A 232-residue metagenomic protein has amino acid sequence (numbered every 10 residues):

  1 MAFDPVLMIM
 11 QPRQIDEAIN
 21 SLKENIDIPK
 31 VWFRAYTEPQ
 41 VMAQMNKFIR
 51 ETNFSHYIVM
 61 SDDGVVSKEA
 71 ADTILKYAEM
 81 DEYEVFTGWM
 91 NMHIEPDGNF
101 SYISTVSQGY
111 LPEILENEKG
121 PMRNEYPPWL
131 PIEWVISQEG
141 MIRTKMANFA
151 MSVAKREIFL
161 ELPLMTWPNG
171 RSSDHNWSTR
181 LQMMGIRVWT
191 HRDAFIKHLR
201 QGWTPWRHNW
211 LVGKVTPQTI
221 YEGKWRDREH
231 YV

Functional and structural regions predicted by a protein language model:
M1-F33: N-proximal low-complexity "stem/linker" segments adjacent to membrane-targeting elements
I9-Q11, M60, R192: Short beta-strand/turn micro-motifs composed of small residues that flank or help shape donor/cofactor-binding pockets
S21, Q44-K47, A70-I74: A short acidic, amphipathic alpha-helical/loop segment
D27-F54: Active-site-proximal specificity loops/subdomain of glycosyltransferases
F54, E82-E84, I186: Short, high-confidence coil segments that cap the C-terminus of an alpha-helix and link into the following beta-strand
S55-V65: Short beta-strand-to-loop acidic/aromatic patch adjacent to the donor-nucleotide binding site
S67-P168: Conserved catalytic core of nucleotide-sugar-dependent glycosyltransferases
A147, R156, E161-V232: C-terminal catalytic/acceptor-binding lobe
